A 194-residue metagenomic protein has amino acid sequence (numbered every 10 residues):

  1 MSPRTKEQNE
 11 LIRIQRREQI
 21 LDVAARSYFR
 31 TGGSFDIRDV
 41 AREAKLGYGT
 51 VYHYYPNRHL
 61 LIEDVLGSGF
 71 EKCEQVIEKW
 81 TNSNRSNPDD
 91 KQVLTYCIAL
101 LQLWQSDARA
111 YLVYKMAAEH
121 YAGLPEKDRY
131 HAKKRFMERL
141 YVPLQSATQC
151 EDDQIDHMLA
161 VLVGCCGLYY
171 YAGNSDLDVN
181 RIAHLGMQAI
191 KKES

Functional and structural regions predicted by a protein language model:
M1-Q15: N-terminal intrinsically disordered/low-complexity leader segments
I12-A24, V40, V65-C73, I77: Generic hydrophobic, amphipathic alpha-helix propensity
R16, R58, V65, G69-C73 (+3 more regions): Hydrophobic/aromatic residues within well-ordered alpha-helical segments
Q19, S27-L60, D64: Helix-turn-helix
D64, E78-S106, M158: Hydrophobic alpha-helical connector segments
E74, A122-D156: Amphipathic alpha-helical packing segments from all-alpha helical-bundle domains
L101-K127, G167: Amphipathic alpha-helical segments used for helix-helix packing
K115, Q145-M187: Hydrophobic/aromatic-rich alpha-helical bundle segments in the mid-to-C-terminal region
